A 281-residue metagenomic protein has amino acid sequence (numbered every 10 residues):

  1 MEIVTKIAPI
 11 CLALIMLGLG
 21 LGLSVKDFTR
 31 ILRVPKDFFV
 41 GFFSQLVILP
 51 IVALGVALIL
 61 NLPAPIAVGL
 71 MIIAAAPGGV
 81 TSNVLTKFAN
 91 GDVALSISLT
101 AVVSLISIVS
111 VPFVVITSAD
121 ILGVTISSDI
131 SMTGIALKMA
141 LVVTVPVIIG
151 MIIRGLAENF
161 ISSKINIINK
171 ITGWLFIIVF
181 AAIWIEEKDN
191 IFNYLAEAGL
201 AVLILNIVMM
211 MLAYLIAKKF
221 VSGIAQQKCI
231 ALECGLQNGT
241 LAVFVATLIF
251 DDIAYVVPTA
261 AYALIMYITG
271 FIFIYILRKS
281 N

Functional and structural regions predicted by a protein language model:
M1-N281: Alpha-helical transmembrane segments of multi-pass small-molecule/ion transporters
